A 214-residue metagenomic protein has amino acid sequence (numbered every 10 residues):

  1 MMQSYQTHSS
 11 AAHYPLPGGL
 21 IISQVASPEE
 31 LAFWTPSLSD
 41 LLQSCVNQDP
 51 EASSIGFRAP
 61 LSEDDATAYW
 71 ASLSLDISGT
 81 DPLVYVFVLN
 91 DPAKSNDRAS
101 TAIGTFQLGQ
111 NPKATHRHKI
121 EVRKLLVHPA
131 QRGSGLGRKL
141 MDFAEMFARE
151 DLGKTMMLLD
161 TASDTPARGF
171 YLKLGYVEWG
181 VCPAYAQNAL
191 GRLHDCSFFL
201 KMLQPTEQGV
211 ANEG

Functional and structural regions predicted by a protein language model:
Y5, Y14-K124, H128-P129, M141-F143 (+2 more regions): Acetyl-CoA-dependent GNAT
P82-V84, L193-F198: Short hydrophobic/aromatic beta-strand or adjacent loop that forms the aromatic wall/cage of a ligand/substrate-binding
H128-A130, S134, S163: Active-site acidic-Proline motif in GNAT/NAT acetyltransferases
G133-M141: Glycine-rich acyl-CoA binding loop
L140, T165-F170: Conserved short alpha-helix immediately C-terminal to the canonical SAM/SAH-binding motif I of Rossmann-like
M141, A148-A162: Conserved GNAT acetyl-CoA-binding A-motif
L158-D160, G169-L172, V177-D195: Conserved catalytic-core motifs of GNAT/GCN5-like acyltransferases
P205-G214: C-terminal helix/juxtamembrane-tail motif
